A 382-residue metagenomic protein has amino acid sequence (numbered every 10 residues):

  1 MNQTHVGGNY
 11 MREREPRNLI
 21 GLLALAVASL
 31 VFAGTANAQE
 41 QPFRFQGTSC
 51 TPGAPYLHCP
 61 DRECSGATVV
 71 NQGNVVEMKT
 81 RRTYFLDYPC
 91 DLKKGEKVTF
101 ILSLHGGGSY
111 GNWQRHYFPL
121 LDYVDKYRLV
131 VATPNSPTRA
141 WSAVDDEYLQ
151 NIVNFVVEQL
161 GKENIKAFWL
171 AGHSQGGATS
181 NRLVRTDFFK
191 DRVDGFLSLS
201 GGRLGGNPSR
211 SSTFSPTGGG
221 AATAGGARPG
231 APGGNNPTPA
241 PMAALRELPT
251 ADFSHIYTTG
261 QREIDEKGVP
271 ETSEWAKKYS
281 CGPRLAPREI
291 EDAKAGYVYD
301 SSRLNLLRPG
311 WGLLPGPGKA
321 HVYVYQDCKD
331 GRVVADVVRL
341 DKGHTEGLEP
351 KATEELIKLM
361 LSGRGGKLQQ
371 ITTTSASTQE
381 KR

Functional and structural regions predicted by a protein language model:
Y10-L23: Bacterial N-terminal signal peptides that target proteins for export
G21-V31: Bacterial N-terminal signal peptides
A38-F100, K166-T186, R192-L197, G201-A240 (+4 more regions): A domain-start/cap signature at the N-terminus of enzymes
K93-V98, S103-W141, G205, D265: Short substrate-entry loop that stabilizes the transition state in hydrolases
A140-G161: Alpha/beta-hydrolase active-site loop
Y257-T259: Short beta-strand/loop motif that positions the catalytic acidic residue of the alpha/beta-hydrolase fold
Q261-E266, H344-E346: Acidic catalytic loop of the alpha/beta-hydrolase fold
